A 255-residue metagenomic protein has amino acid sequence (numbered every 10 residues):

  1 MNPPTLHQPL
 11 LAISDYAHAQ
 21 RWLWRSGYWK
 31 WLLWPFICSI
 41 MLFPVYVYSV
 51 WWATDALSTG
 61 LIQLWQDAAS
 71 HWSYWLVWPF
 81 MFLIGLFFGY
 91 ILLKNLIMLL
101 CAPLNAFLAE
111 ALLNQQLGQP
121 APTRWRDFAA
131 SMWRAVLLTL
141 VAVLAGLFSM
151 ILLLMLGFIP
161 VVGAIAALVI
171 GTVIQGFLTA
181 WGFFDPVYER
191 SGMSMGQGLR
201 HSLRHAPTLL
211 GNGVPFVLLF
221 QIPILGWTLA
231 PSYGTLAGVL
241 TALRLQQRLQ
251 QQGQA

Functional and structural regions predicted by a protein language model:
M1-M150, M195, R200, R204-F216 (+2 more regions): Helix-coil boundary and N-terminal low-complexity module in membrane systems
W78-L113, G157-R190, P223-L249: Selective recognition of hydrophobic, aromatic-rich stretches within alpha-helical transmembrane segments of polytopic
L152-M155: Anionic-ligand binding region
